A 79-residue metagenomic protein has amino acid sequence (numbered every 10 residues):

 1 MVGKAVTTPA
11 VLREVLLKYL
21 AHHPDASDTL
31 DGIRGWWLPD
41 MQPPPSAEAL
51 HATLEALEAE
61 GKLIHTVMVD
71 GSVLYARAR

Functional and structural regions predicted by a protein language model:
M1-S27: Short alpha-helical segments that sit at the start of domains
A26-L38: Short acidic, hydrophobic short linear motifs in intrinsically disordered regions
G35-A47: Short helix-coil junctions and helix-kink-helix linkers
L50-E60: Basic amphipathic alpha-helical segments that dock to polyanions
E58-M68: A short, conserved structural fragment
V67-R79: Short, cationic-aromatic polyanion-contact patches
